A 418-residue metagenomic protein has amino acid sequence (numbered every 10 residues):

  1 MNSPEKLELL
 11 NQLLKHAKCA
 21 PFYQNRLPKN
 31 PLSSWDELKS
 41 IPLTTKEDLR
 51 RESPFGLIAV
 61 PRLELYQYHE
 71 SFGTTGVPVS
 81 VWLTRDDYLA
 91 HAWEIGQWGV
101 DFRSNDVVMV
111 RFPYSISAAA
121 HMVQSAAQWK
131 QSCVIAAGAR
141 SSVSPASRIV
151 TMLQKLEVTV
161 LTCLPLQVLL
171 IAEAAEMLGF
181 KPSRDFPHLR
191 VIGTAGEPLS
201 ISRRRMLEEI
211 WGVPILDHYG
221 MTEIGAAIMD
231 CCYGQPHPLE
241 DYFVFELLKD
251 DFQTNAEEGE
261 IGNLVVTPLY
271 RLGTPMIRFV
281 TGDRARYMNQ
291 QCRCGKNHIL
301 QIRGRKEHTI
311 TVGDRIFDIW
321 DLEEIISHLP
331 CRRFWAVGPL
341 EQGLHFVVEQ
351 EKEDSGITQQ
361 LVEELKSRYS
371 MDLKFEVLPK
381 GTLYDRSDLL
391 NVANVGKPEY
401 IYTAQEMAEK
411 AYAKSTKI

Functional and structural regions predicted by a protein language model:
M1-W93, Q97-W98, S104, K155 (+2 more regions): Nucleotide 5′-phosphate-binding alpha/beta core
H16-A17, S71, L161, G220 (+4 more regions): Residue-level signal for inorganic ion chemistry
E47-H188, P198-M206, I210, G234: Active-site phosphate/ATP/adenylate-binding loop shared across adenylate-forming ligases
Q154-C163, E209-P214, Q235-V244, A393-T403: A polyampholytic, Gly/Pro-enriched intrinsically disordered region
L161, V265, Y270-D372, G396: AMP-binding/adenylate-forming catalytic core of the ANL superfamily
L199, R203-Q291: Conserved AMP-binding/adenylate-forming
